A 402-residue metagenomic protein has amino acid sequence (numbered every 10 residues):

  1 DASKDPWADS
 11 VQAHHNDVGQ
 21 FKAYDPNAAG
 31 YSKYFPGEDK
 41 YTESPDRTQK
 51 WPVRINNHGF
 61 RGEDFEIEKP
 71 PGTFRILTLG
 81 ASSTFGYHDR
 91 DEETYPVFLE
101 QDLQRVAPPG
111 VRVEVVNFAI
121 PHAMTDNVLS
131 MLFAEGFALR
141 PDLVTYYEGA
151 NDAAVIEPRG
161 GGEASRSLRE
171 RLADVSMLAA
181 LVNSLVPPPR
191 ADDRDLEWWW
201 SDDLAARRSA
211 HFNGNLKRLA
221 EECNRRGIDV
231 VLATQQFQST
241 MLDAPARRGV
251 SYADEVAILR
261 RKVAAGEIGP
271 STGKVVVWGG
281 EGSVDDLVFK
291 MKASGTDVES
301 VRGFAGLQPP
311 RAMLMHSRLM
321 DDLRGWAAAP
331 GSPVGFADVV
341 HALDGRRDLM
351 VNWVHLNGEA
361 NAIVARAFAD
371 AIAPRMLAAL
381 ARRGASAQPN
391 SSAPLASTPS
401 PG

Functional and structural regions predicted by a protein language model:
A2-E92, P96-D102, V106, L343 (+2 more regions): Membrane/wall-proximal cationic-aromatic binding patches
A2-K4, D9, Q20-P26, E93 (+5 more regions): Serine-dependent acyl-ester chemistry module
R75-L77, D102, V106-L139, V144-P187 (+1 more regions): Internal alpha/beta domain cores that form substrate/cofactor-binding pockets in large enzymes and binding proteins
S82-R90, N117-F118, H122, D202-S209 (+2 more regions): Second-shell loop/turn segments in exported
T94-V111, R218, E222, W326: A short, Lys/Arg-enriched amphipathic alpha-helix followed by its capping loop at the start of a domain
T125, L129, S209, N213 (+2 more regions): Short, amphipathic alpha-helical "lid/cap" segments that border enzyme active or binding sites
L139, R226, P330-S332: Helix C-cap/helix->beta junction micro-motif
